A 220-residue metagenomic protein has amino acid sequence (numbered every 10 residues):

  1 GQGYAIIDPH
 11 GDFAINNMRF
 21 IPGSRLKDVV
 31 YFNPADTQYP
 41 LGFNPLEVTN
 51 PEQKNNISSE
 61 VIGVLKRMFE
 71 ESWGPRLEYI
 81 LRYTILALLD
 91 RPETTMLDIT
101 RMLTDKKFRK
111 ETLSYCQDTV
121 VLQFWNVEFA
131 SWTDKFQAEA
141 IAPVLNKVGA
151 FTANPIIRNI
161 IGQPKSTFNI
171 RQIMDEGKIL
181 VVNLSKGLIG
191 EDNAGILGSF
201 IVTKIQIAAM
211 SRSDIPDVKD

Functional and structural regions predicted by a protein language model:
G1-D220: P-loop NTPase motor domains
